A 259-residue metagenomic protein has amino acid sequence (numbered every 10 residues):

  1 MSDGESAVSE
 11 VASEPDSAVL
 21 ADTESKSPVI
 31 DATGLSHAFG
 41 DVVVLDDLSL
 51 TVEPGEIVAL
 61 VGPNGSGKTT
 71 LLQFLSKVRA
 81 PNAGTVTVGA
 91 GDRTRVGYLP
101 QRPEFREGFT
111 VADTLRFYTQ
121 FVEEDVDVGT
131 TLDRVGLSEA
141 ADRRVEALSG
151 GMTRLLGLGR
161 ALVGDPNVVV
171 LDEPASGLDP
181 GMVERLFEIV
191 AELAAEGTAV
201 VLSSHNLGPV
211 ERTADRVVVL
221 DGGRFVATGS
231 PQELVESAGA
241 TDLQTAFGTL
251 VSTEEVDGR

Functional and structural regions predicted by a protein language model:
V61-P63: The feature captures the beta-strand-to-loop junction immediately N-terminal to the Walker
P81-T94: Conserved ABC transporter NBD signature motif
R116, Q120-A140: Conserved ABC ATPase "signature" region
V169-E173: Catalytic Walker B motif of ABC-type/P-loop ATPase nucleotide-binding domains
T228-G229: ABC ATPase "signature
